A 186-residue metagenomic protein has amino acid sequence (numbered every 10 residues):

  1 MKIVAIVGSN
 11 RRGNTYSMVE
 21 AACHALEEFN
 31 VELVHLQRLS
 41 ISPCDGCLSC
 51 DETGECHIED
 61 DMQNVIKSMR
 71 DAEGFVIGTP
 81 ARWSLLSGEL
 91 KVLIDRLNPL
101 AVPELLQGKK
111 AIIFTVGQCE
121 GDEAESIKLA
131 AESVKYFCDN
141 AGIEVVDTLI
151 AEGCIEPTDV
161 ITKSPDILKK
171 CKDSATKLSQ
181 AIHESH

Functional and structural regions predicted by a protein language model:
M1-L100, V145-D147, T158-H186: N-terminal beta1-alpha1-beta2 submodule of the flavodoxin-like/Rossmannoid cofactor-binding fold
L105-D147: Short, glycine-/small-residue-rich phosphate/pyrophosphate-handling segment
G153-C154: Active-site rim beta-loop-alpha module in soluble metabolic enzymes
